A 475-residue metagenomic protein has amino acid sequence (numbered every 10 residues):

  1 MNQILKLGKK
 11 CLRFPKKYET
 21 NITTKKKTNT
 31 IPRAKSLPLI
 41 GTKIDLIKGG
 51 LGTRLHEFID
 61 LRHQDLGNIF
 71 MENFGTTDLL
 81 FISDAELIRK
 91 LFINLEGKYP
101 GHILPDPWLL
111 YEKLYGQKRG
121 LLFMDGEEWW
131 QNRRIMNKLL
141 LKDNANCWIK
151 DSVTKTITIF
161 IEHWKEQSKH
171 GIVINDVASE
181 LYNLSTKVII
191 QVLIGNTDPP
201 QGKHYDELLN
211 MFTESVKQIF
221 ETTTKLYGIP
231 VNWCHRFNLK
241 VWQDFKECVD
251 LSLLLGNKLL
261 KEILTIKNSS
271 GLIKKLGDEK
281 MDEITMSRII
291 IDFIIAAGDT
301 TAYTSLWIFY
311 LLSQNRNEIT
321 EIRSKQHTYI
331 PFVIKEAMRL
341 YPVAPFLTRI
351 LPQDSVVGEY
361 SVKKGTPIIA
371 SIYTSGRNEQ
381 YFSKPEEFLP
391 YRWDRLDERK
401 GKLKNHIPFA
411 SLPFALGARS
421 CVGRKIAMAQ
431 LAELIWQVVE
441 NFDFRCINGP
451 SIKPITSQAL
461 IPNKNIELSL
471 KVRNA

Functional and structural regions predicted by a protein language model:
N2-Y115, W130-Q131, T154-I159, A410: N-terminal membrane-proximal hinge/A-helix region immediately C-terminal to the signal-anchor transmembrane segment
I44-G67, L254, K258-E262, S324-Y360 (+4 more regions): Conserved cytochrome P450 K-helix E-x-x-R motif and the immediately C-terminal K′/meander segment
L61, F444, Q458-A475: C-terminal helix/juxtamembrane-tail motif
G101-K113, C147-S305: Cytochrome P450 heme-thiolate monooxygenase catalytic core
T300-I319, R323, K425-E440: Cytochrome P450 catalytic-core helices
A370-G401: Conserved cytochrome P450 K-helix/beta-meander segment immediately N-terminal to the heme-binding cysteine loop
L396-L431, P454-S457: Cytochrome P450 heme-thiolate "Cys pocket" and heme-binding signature region
R424-I461: Cytochrome P450 heme-binding "Cys pocket" and the immediately downstream C-terminal segment
